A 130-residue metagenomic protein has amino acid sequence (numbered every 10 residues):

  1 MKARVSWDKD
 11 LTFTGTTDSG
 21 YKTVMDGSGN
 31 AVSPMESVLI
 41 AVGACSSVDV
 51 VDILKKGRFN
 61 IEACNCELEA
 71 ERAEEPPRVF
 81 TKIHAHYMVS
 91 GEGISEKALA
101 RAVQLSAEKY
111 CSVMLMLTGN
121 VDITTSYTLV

Functional and structural regions predicted by a protein language model:
M1-I40, V51-V130: Extended beta-strand/beta-hairpin segments
V48: Short glycine/serine/threonine-rich phosphate/pyrophosphate-binding segments that cradle anionic phosphate groups
